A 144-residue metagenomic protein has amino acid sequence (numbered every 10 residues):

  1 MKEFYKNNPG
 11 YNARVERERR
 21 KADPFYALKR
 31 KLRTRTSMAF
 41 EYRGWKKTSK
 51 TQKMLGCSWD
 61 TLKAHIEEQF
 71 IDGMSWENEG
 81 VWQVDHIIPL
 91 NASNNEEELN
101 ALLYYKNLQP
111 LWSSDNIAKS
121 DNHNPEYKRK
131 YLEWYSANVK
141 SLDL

Functional and structural regions predicted by a protein language model:
M1-Q83, R129-E133: Contiguous alpha-helical segments
N7-G10, R14, F25, I88 (+3 more regions): Intrinsic disorder/low-complexity detector
D72-P110, D121-H123: Histidine-centered nuclease catalytic patch
Y105-Y135: Short Cys/His-centered divalent metal-binding micro-motifs
A137-L144: Short Fe-S-cluster ligation motifs
